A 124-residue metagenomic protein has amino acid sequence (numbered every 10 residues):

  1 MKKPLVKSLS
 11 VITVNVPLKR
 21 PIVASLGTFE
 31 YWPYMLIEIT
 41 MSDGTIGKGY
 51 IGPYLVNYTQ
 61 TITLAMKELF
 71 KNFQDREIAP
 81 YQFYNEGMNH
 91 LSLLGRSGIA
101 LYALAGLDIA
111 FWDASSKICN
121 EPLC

Functional and structural regions predicted by a protein language model:
M1-D43, K48, G52-Y54: Structured beta-strand/loop patches that form or line metal/cofactor-binding pockets in enzymes
T40-I118: Metal- or metallocofactor-binding catalytic centers and their adjacent structured scaffolds across diverse enzyme
N120-C124: Short, intrinsically disordered, charge-balanced linker/junction segments flanking boundaries in proteins
